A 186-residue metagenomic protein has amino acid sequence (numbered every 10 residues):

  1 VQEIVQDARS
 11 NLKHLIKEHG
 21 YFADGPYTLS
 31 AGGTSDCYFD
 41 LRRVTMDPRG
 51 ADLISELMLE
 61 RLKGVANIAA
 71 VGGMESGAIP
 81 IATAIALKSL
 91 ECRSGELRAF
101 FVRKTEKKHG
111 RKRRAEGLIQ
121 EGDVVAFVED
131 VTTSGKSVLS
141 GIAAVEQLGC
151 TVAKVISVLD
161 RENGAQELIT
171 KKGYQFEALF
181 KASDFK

Functional and structural regions predicted by a protein language model:
V1-V128, K136-K186: PRPP-associated nucleotide enzymes
